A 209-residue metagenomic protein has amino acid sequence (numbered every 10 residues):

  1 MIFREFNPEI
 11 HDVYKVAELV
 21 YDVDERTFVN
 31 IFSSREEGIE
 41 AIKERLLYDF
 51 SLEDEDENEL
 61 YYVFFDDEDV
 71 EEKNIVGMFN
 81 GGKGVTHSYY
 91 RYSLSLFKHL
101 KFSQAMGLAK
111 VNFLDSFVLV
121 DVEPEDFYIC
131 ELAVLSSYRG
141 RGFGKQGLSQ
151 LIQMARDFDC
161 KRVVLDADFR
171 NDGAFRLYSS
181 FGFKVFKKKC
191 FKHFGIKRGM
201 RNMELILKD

Functional and structural regions predicted by a protein language model:
M1-Y14, E18-D22, F28-I31, K208-D209: Conserved N-terminal entry element of GNAT/NAT acetyltransferase domains
R35-Y61, V70, S116-V118: Active-site rim helix/loop that mediates acceptor-substrate recognition in acyltransferases
E71-K83, Y128, A133: Conserved beta-strand in the GNAT
V85-D126: Conserved acyl-donor/pantetheine-binding loop and adjacent beta-alpha core of acyl/acetyltransferases and related
D126-F127, A155-D166: Conserved GNAT acetyl-CoA-binding A-motif
V134, G140-Q153, R176, S180: Conserved acetyl-CoA-binding loop-helix of GNAT-fold acetyltransferases
K161-D172, F181, K188-D209: C-terminal "cap" of GNAT-fold acetyltransferases
